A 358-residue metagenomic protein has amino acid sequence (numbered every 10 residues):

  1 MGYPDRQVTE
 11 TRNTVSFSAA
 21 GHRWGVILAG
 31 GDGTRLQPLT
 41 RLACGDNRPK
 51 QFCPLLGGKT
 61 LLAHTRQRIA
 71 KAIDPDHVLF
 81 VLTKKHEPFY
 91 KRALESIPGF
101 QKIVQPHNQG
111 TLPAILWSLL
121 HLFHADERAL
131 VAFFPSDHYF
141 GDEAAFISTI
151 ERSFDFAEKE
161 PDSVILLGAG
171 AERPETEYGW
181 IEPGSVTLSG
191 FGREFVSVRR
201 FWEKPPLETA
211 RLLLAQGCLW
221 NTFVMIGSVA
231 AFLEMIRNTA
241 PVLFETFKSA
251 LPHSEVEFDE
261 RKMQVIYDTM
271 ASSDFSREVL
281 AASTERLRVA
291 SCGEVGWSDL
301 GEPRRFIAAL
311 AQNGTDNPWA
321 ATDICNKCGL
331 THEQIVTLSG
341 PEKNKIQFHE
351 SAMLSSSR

Functional and structural regions predicted by a protein language model:
G2-G30, R35-P49, P54-I147, E151: Conserved N-terminal catalytic core of the sugar/cofactor nucleotidyltransferase
G2-H22, G227-R358: Left-handed beta-helix
S16-A20, G45, K71-I73, H124-D126 (+7 more regions): Solvent-exposed alpha-helices and their adjacent loops that cap or buttress functional pockets in soluble metabolic
G21-W24, P75-D76, P98-G99, D126-A129 (+6 more regions): Short coil/turn connectors at secondary-structure junctions
L82, F134, P205, G227 (+1 more regions): A conserved hydrophobic position in a structured secondary element of the catalytic/binding core that shapes
D142-I266, L287-R288: Conserved core of the sugar-phosphate nucleotidyltransferase
